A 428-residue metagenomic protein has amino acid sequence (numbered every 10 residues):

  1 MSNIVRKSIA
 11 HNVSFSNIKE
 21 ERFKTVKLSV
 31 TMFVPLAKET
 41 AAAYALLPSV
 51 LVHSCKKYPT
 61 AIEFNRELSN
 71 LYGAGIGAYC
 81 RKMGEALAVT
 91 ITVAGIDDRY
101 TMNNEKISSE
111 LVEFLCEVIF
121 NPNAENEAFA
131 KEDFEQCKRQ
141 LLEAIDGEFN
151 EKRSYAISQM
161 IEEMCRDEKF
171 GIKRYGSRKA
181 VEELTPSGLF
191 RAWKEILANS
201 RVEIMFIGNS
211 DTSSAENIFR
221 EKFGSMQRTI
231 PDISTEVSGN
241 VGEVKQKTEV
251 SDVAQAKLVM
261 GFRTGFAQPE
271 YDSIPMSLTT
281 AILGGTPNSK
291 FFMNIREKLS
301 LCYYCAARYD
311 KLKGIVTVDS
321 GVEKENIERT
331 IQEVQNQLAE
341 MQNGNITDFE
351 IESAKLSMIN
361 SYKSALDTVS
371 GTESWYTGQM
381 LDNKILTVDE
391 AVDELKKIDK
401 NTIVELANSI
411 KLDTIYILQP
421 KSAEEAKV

Functional and structural regions predicted by a protein language model:
M1-Y72, S177, F190-N294, Q335 (+1 more regions): His/Glu-rich zincin catalytic helix
S16, K24-Y44, A61-E117, S154-G176 (+5 more regions): M16 family metallopeptidases and their MPP-like homologs
S54-K57, R99-M102, N121-A130: Short, polar/flexible loop-turn hinges at active-site or ligand-entry regions and domain interfaces
F120-A124, R139, D146, K194 (+3 more regions): Sec-exported extracytoplasmic/periplasmic mature domains
N126-K138, Y155-I161, G176-S177, I207 (+2 more regions): Short, surface-exposed recognition loops or helix-turn segments adjacent to catalytic cores
E143-G147, V244-K257, N360-V369: Short, low-order "capping/linker" segments at domain edges
E183-R191: Active-site glycine-rich loop that binds ribose-phosphate moieties when present
K397-L406: A short, acidic, amphipathic alpha-helical segment used as a generic capping/interface helix at domain edges
